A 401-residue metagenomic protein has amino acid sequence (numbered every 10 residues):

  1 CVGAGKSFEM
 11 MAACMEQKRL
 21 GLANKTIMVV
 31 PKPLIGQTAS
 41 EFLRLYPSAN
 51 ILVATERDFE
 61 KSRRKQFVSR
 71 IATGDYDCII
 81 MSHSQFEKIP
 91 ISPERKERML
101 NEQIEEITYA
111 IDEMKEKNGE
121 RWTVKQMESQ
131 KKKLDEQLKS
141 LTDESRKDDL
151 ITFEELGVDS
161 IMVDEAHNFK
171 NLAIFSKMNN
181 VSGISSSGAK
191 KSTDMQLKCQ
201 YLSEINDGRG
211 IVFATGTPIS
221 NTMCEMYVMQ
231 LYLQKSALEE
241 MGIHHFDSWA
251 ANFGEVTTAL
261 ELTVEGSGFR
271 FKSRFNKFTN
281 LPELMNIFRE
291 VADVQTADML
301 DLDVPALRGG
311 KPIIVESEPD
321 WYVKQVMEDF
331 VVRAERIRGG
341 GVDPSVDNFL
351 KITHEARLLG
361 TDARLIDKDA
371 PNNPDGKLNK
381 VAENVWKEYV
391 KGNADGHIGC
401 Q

Functional and structural regions predicted by a protein language model:
C1-V2, P31, T217: P-loop (Walker A) phosphate-binding loop of NTP-binding proteins
A4-M15, M195, Y227: Motif I (Walker A/P-loop) of helicase-class P-loop NTPases
G5, E87, F169-K170, S187 (+1 more regions): Catalytic P-loop NTPase motifs of RecA-like helicase/translocase cores
E9-S40, S48, I205-R209: Conserved SF1/SF2 helicase motif Ia
P33-F59, R70, L233-A237: Conserved helix-turn-beta segment of the N-terminal RecA-like "Helicase ATP-binding" lobe in SF1/SF2 helicases
R64-Y109, W122, S129-S160, K191-C224 (+2 more regions): Inter-lobe coupling linker of SF2 helicases/translocases
E97-K117, I174-G188: A solvent-exposed, charged loop/short amphipathic helix patch at secondary-structure junctions
D164-E165: Walker B catalytic acidic pair
